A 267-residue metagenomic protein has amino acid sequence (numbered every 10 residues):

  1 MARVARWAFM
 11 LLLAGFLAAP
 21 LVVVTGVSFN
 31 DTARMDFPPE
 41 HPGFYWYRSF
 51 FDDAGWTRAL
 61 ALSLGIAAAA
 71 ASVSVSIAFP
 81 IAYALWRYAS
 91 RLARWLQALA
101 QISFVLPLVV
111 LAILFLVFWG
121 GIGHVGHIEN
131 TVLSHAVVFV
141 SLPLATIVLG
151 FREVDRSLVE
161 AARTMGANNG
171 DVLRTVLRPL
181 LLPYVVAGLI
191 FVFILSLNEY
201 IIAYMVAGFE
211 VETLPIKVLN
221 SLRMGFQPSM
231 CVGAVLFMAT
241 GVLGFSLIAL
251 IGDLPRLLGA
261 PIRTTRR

Functional and structural regions predicted by a protein language model:
M1-A8, V148-V159, R163, N169-V176 (+1 more regions): C-terminal transmembrane helix and the adjacent membrane-cytosol boundary/short C-terminal tail of inner/organellar
M1-V4, A68-A100, I113-V117, L173 (+2 more regions): Transmembrane-helix boundary motif in ABC transporter permease subunits
F9, A14-L21, V137, L144-I147 (+2 more regions): Transmembrane alpha-helices
G15, A19-L21, A67, A71-Y83 (+7 more regions): Hydrophobic positions within alpha-helical transmembrane segments of bacterial inner-membrane proteins
A19-A54, Y204-F209, R267: Short membrane-interfacial helix/loop motifs at transmembrane-helix boundaries
P20-T32, L62, A112-G123, I190-S196 (+3 more regions): A structural signal for multi-pass alpha-helical bundles of membrane permease subunits that mediate small-molecule
T32, Y47-G55, S196-L254: Interhelical loop and adjacent transmembrane-helix boundary motif in polytopic membrane transport permeases
M35, F44, L92, V109-F139 (+2 more regions): Membrane-interfacial helix termini and adjacent extracytoplasmic/periplasmic loops of multi-pass transporters
